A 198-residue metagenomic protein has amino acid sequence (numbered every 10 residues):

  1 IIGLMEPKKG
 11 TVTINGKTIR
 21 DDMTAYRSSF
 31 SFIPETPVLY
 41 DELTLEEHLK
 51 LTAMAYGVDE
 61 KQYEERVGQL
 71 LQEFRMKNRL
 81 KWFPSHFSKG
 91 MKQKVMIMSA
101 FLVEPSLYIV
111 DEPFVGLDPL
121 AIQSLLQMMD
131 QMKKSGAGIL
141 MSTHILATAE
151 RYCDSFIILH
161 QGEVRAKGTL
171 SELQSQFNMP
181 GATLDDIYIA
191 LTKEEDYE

Functional and structural regions predicted by a protein language model:
I2: Helix-to-loop junction immediately C-terminal to a conserved catalytic motif
G10-D21, A25-Y26, F30: Conserved ABC transporter NBD signature motif
K50, M54, K61-R79: Conserved ABC ATPase "signature" region
F83-G90: Conserved ABC ATPase signature
Y108-E112: Catalytic Walker B motif of ABC-type/P-loop ATPase nucleotide-binding domains
K167-G168: ABC ATPase "signature
